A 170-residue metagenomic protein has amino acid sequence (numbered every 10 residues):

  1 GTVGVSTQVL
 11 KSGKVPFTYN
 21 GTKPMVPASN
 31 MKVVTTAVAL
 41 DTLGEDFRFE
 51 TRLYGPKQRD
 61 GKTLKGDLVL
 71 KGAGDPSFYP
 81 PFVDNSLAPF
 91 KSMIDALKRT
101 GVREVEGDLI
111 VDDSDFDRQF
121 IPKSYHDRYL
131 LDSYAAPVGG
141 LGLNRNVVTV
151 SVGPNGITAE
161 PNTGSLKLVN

Functional and structural regions predicted by a protein language model:
G1-Y19: A short, well-structured edge-of-sheet supersecondary motif
T2-G4, T22-P24, N30, E50 (+1 more regions): A common structural microfeature
T7-K11, S29, L40-L43, G74: Short glycine-rich, polar/acidic loop-and-turn segments at beta strand-coil junctions
L10-S12, T22-M25, Q58-R59: Short active-site-proximal "capping" loops at secondary-structure junctions
G13, K32-A39, L109, L141: Residue-level preference for non-acidic, small/hydrophobic
V15-T22, A73-F78: Glycine-/proline-rich flexible loop or hinge segments
T18-V38: Short active-site loop at a secondary-structure junction that contains or immediately precedes the catalytic residue(s)
D41-N170: Conserved serine DD-peptidase/penicillin-binding transpeptidase domain and beta-lactam-recognizing active-site
